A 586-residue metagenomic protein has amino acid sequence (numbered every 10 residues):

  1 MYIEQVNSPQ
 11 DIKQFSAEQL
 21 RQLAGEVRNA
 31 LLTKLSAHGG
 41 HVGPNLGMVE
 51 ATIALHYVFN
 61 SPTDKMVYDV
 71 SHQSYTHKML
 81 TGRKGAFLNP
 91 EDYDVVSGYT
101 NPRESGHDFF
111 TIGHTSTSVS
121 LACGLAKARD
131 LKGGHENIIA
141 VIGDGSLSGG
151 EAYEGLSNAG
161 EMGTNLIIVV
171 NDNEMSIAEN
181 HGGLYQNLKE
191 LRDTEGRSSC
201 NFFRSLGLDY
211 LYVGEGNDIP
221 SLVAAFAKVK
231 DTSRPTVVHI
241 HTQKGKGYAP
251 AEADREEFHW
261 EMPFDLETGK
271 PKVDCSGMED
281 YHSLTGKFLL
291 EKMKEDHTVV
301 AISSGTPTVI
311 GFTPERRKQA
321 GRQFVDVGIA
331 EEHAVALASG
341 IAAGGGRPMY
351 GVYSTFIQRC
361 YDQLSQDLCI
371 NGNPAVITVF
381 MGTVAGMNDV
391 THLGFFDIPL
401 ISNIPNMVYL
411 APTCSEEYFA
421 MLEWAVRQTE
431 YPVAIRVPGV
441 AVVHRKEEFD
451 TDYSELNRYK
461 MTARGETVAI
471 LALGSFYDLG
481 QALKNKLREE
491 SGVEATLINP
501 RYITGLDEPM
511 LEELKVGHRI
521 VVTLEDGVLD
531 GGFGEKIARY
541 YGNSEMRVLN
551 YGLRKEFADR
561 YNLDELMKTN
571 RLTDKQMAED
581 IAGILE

Functional and structural regions predicted by a protein language model:
M1-M79, R204, E215: N-terminal amphipathic, basic-rich helices that act as targeting or association modules
N29-S36, S97-T111, G133-I139, T313-G328 (+4 more regions): Glycine/charged-rich beta-loop-alpha catalytic/anionic-binding loops adjacent to active sites
G39-M48, V67-H72, N101-S120, I142-S146 (+7 more regions): Active-site nucleophile and cofactor-binding loops and adjacent substrate-binding regions of central metabolic enzymes
H41-M162, V299, S304, T313-P314: Cofactor-binding active-site loop characterized by glycine-rich and histidine/acidic residues
K65, Y248-Q358, Q363-N373, A472-G474: Non-catalytic terminal/interface segments that mediate subunit docking, oligomerization, and allosteric communication
A86-V96, E161-M175, C369-M381: A glycine-rich helix N-cap at a beta->alpha junction
D108-F264, K270-M278, H282-K287, M407-H518: Glycine-rich ThDP/TPP pyrophosphate-binding loop and its adjacent helix/strand module within ThDP-dependent enzymes
P271-C275, G386-N388, V408, V528 (+1 more regions): Peripheral docking tails and interdomain loops at the edges of cofactor- or intermediate-handling domains
